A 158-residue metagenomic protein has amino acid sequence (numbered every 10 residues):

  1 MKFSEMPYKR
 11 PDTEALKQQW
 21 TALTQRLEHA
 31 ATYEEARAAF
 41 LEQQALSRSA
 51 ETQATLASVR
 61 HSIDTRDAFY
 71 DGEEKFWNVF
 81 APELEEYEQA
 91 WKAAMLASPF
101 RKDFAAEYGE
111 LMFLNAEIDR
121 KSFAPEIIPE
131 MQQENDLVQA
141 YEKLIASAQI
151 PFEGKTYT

Functional and structural regions predicted by a protein language model:
M1-T158: A well-structured
